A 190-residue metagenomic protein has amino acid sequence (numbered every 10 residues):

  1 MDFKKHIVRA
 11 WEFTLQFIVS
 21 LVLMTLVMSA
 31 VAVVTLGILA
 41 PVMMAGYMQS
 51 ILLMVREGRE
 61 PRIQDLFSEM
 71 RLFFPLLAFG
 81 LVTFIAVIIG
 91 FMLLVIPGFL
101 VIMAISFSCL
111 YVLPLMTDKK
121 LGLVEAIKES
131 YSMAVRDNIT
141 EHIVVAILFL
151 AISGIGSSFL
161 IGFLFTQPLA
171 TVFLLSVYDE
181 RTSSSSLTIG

Functional and structural regions predicted by a protein language model:
M1, I189-G190: C-terminal end-of-chain micro-motif
M1-A30, I63-I89, F107-G156: Interfacial aromatic "cap" segments that immediately flank transmembrane helices in multipass membrane proteins
S29-E60, F91-V124, K128, G156-T188: Selective recognition of hydrophobic, aromatic-rich stretches within alpha-helical transmembrane segments of polytopic
